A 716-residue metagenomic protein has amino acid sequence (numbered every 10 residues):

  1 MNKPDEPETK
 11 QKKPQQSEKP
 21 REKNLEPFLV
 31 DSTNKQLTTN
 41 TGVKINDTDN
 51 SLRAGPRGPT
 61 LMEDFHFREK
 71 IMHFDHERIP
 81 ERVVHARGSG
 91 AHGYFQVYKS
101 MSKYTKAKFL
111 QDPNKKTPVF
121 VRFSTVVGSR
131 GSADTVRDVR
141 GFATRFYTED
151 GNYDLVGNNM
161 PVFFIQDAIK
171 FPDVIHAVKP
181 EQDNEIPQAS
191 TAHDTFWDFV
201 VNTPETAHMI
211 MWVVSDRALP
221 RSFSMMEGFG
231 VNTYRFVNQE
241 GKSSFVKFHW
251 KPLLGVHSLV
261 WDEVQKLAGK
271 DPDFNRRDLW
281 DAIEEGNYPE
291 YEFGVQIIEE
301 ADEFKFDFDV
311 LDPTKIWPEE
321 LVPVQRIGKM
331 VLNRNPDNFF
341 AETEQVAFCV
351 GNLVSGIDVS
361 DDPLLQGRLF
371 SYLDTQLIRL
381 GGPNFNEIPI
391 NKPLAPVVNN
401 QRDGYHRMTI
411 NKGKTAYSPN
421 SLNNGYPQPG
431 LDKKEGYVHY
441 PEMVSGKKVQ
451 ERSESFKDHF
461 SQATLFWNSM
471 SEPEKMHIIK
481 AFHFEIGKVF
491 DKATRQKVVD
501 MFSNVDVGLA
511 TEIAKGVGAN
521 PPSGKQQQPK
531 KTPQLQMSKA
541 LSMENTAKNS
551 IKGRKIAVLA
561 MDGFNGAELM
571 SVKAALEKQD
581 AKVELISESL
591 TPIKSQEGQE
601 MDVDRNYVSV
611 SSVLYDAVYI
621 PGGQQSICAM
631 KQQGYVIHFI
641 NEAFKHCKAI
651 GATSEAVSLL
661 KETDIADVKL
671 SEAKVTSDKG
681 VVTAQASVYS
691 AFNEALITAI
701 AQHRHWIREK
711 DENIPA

Functional and structural regions predicted by a protein language model:
N2-G566, M570-K573, E577-K578, K582 (+3 more regions): Active-site-adjacent core segments of small-molecule enzymes
Q528-A716: Active-site-adjacent pocket-lining segments in enzyme domains
